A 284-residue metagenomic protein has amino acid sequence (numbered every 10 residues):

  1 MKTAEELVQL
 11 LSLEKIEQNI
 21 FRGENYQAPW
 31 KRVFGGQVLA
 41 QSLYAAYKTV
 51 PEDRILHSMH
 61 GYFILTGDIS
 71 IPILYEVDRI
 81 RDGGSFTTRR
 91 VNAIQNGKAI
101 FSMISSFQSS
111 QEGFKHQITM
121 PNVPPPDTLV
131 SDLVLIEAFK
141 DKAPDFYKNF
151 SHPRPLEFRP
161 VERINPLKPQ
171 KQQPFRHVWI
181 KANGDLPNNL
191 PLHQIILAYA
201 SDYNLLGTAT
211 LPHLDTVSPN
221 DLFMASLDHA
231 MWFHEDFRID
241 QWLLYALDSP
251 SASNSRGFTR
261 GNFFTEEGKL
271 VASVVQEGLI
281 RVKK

Functional and structural regions predicted by a protein language model:
M1-K284: Terminal targeting signals and extreme-terminal segments of soluble enzymes
